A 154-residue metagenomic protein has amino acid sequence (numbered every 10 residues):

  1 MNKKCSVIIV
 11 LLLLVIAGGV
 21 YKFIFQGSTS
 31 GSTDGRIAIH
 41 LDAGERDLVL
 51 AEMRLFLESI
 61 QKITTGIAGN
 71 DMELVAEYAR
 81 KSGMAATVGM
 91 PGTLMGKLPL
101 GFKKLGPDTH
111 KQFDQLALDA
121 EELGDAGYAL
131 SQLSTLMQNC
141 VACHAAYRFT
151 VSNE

Functional and structural regions predicted by a protein language model:
M1-K97, K103-H110, V151-E154: N-terminal export/targeting leaders of redox proteins
T87-V88, E121, C140-V141: Helix-capping and short linker residues that terminate individual alpha-solenoid repeat units
M95-L123, G127, Q132-T135: Long, amphipathic, charge-rich alpha-helical segments that form helical bundles/coiled-coils
L136-R148: The canonical Cys-X-X-Cys-His
